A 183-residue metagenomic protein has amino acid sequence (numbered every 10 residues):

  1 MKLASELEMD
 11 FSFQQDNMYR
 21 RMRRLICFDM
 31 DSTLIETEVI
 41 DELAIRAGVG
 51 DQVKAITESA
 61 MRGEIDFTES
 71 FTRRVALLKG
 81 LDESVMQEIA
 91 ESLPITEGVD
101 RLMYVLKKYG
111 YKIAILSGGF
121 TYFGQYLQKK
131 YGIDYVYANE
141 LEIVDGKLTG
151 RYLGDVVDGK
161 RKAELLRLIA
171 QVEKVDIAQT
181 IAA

Functional and structural regions predicted by a protein language model:
M1-F28: Non-catalytic pre-domain segments flanking phosphatase-related domains
F13, Y19-M22, A60-K79: Long, charged amphipathic helices and adjacent flexible linkers at domain junctions
M18-I65: Active-site neighborhood of HAD-like aspartate-dependent phosphohydrolases
A55-S59, F71, I89, L102: Short coil/turn segments at secondary-structure boundaries
G80, S84-A183: C-terminal cap/substrate-recognition subdomain and adjoining C-terminal extension of metal-dependent phosphatase-like
